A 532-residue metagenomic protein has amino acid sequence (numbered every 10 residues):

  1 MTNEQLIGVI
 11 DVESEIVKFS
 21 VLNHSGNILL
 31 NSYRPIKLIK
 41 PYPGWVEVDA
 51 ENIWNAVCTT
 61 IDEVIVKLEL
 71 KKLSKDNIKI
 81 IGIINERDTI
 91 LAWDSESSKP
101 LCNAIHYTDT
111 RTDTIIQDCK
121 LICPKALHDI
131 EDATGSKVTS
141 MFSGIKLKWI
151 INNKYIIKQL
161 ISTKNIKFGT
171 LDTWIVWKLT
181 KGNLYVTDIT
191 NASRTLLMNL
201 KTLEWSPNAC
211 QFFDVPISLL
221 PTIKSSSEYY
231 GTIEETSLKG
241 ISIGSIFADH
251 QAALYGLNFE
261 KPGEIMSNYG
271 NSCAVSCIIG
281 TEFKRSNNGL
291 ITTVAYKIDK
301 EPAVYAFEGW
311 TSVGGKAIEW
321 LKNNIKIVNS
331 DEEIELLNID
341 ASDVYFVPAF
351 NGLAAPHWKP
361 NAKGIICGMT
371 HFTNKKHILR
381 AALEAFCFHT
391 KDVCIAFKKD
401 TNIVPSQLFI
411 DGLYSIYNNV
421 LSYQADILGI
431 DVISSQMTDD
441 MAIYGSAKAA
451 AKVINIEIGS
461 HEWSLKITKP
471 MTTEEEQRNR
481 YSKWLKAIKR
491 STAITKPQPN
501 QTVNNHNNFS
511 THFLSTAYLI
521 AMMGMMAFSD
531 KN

Functional and structural regions predicted by a protein language model:
M1-R34, L38-K40, E51, K79-P124 (+2 more regions): Glycine/Thr-rich phosphate-binding loops that ligate phosphate moieties of nucleotide and other phosphorylated ligands
S32-S74: N-terminal phosphate-binding loop and adjacent alpha-helix
V46-W54, S136, S140, I241-S245 (+1 more regions): Short acidic-aromatic active-site loops that bind/stabilize oxyanions
A50-I53, V57, H250-Q251, G270 (+1 more regions): Active-site-adjacent loop/helix segments that line or gate small-molecule/cofactor pockets in enzymes
I53-E69, T202-N208, F386-A396: Short, well-ordered amphipathic alpha-helical segments that serve as non-catalytic structural scaffolds within diverse
D62-N329: Glycine-rich phosphate-binding/catalytic subdomain of phosphoryl-transfer and nucleotide/sugar-phosphate-processing
